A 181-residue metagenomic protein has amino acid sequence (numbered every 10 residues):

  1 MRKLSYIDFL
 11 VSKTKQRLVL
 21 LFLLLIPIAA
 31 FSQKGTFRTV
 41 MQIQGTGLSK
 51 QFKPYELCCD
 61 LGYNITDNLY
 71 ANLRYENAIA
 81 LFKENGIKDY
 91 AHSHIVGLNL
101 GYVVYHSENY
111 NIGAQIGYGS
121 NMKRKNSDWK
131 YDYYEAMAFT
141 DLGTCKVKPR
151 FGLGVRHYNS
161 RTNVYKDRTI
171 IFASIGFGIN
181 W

Functional and structural regions predicted by a protein language model:
M1-R38, W181: Bacterial Sec-dependent N-terminal signal peptides
A30-I79, I170, S174: Short glycine/proline- and aromatic-enriched beta-strand/turn motifs that initiate or cap beta-hairpins
K34, K50-P54, D89-I95, S127-Y133 (+1 more regions): Transmembrane beta-barrel outer-membrane domains
V40, K130, V155-H157, T169 (+1 more regions): Ser/Thr- (and often Asn-) enriched beta-sheet segments in non-cytosolic proteins
D60-F151: Gram-negative (and chloroplast) outer-membrane scaffold detector with strong preference for beta-barrel transmembrane
L142, D167-W181: Outer-membrane beta-barrel "beta-signal"
R156-V164: Membrane-helix boundary connector in multi-pass membrane proteins
